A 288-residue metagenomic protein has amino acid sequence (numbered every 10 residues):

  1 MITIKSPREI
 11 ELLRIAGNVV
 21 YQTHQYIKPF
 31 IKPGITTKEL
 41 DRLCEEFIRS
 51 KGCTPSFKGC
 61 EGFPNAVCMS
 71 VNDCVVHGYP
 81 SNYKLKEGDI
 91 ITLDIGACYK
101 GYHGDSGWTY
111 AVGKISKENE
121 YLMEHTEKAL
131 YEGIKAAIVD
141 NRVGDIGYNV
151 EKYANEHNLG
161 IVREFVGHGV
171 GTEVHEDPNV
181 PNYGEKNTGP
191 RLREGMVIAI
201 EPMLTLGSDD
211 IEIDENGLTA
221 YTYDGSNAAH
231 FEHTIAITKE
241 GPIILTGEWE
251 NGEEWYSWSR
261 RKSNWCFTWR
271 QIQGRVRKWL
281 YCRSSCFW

Functional and structural regions predicted by a protein language model:
M1-W255, S259: Active-site neighborhoods and metal-handling regions in enzymes and metal-associated proteins
S50, R261-S263, R277: Generic cytosolic/nucleocytoplasmic N-terminal low-complexity/intrinsically disordered segments
L85, L192, C266-F267, V276: Short, well-ordered loop/turn sites that connect or cap secondary structure elements
Y99, V276-K278: A generic beta-sheet turn/junction motif
T234, Q271-R275: Short, surface-exposed charged micro-motifs
G247, V276, S285-F287: Residue-level recognition of conserved beta-strand positions in structured domain cores
E253-W269, F287-W288: Short beta-strand-centered segments at strand-helix junctions
Y281-R283: Short, structured motif recognition centered on aromatic/hydrophobic residues
